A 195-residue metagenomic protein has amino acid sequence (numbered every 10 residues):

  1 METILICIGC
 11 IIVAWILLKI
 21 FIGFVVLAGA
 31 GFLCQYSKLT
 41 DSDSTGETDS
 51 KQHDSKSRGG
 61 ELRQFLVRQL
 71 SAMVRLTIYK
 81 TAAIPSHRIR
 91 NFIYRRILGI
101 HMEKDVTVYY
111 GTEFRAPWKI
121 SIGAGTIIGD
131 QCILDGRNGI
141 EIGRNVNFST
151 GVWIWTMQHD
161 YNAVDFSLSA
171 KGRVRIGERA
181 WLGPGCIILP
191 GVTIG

Functional and structural regions predicted by a protein language model:
M1-I97: Terminal amphipathic alpha-helical/low-complexity segments used for targeting or macromolecular assembly
K104, Y109-Y110, R115-W118, G123-A124 (+10 more regions): Left-handed beta-helix
M157-Y161: Histidine-centered active-site/metal-ligand motif
N162-L168: Flexible, solvent-exposed loop segments that connect beta-strands
